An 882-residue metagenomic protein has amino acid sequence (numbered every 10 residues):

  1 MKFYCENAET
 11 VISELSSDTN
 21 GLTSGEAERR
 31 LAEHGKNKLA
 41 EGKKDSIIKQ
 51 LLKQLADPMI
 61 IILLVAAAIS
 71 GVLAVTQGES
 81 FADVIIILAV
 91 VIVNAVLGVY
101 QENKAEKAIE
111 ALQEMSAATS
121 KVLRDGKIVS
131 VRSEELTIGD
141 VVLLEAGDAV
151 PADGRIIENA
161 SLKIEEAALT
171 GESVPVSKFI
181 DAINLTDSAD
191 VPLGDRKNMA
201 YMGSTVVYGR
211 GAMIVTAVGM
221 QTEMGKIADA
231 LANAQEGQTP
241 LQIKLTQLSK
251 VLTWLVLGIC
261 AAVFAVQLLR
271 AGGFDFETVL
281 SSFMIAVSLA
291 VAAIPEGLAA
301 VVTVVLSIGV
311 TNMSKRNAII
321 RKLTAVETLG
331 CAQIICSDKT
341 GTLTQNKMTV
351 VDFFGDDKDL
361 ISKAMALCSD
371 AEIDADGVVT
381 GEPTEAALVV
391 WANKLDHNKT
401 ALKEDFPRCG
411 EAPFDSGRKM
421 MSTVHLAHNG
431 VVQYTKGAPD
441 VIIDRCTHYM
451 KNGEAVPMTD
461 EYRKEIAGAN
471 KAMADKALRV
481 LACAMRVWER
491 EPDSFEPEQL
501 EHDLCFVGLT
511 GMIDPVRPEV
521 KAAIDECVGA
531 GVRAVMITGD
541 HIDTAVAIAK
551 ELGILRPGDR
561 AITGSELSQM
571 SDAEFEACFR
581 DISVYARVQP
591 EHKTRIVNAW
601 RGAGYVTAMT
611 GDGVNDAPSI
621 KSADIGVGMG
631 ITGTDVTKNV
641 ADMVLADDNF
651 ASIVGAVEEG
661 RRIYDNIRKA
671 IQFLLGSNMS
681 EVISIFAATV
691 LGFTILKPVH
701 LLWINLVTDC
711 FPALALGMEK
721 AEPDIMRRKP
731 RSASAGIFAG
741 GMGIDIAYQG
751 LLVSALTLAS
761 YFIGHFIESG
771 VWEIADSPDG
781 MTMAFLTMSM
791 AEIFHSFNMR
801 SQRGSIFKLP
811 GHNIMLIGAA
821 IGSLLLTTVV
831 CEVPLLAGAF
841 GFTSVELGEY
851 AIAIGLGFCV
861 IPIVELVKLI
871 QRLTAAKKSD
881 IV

Functional and structural regions predicted by a protein language model:
M1-P730, A735-F738, L751, F766 (+3 more regions): Conserved cytosolic headpiece of P-type ATPases
A82, D776-M783: Membrane-interface starts of transmembrane alpha-helices
V263, S754-F762: Transmembrane alpha-helix/helix-exit interface in multi-pass inner-membrane proteins
S680-E681, D745-T757: Core segments of transmembrane alpha-helices that mediate helix-helix packing or line hydrophobic substrate/ligand
T708, S754, M781-S796: Generic alpha-helical transmembrane segments
M799: A C-terminal functional module that forms or caps the active site or interfaces directly with catalytic machinery
